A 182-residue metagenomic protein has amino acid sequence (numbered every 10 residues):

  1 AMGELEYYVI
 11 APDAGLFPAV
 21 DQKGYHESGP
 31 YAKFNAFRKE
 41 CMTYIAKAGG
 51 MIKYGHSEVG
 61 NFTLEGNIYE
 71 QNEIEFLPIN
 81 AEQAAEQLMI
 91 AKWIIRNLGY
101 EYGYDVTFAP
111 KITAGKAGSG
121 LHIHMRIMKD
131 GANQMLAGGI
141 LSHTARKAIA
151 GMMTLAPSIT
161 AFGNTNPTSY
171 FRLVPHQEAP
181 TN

Functional and structural regions predicted by a protein language model:
A1-N182: Glycine-rich, acidic/polar active-site loops that bind/position phosphate-bearing ligands
